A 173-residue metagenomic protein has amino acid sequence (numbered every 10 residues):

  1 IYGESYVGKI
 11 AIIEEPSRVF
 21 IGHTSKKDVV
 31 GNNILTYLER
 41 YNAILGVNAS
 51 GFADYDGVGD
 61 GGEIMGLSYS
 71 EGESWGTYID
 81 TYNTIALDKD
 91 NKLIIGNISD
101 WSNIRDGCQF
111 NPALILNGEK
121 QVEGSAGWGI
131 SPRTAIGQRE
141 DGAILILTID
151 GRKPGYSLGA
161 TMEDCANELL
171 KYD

Functional and structural regions predicted by a protein language model:
I1-T77, I94: Zymogen propeptides
S5-I10, Y82, I130-A135: Short glycine-rich loop/turn motifs
A11-E14, V47-A49, A86-D88, G137 (+1 more regions): Short beta-strand segments
S17-R18, G51-Y55, W101, G142 (+1 more regions): Solvent-exposed loop/turn segments at secondary-structure junctions within structured extracellular/periplasmic domains
K26-V30, I98-N103, I149-P154: Short, solvent-exposed aromatic-acidic interface loops
N42-L45, N83-T84, K92-I94, P112-A113 (+2 more regions): Structural motif
F52-G127: Active-site-adjacent helix-turn-beta-strand microarchitecture at beta-sheet edges that either contains or buttresses
I115-Y172: Domain-core and long-helix interface of multi-subunit machines
